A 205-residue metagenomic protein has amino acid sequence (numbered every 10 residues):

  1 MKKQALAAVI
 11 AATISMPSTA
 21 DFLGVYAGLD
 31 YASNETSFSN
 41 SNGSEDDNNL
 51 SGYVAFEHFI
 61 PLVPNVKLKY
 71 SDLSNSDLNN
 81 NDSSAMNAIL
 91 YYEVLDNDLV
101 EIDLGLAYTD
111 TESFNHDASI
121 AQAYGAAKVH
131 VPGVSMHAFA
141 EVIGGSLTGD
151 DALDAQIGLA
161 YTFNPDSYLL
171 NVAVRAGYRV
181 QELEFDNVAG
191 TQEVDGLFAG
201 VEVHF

Functional and structural regions predicted by a protein language model:
M1-G24: Cleavable N-terminal export/targeting peptides
S18-L23, F59-P64, L95-E101, P132-M136 (+1 more regions): Short loop/turn motifs that connect adjacent beta-strands in outer-membrane beta-barrel proteins
S18-N75: Short glycine/proline- and aromatic-enriched beta-strand/turn motifs that initiate or cap beta-hairpins
G24, A88, I157-L159, F163 (+1 more regions): Outer-membrane beta-barrel "beta-signal"
G24-G28, N65-K67, E101-G105, Y124 (+3 more regions): Residue-level detector of the transmembrane beta-barrel scaffold of outer-membrane proteins
L29-E35, H58, Y70-S74, V94 (+6 more regions): Transmembrane beta-strands of outer-membrane beta-barrel pores
G43-D46, L73-D82, D98, D110-A121 (+2 more regions): Solvent-exposed loop/turn segments connecting transmembrane beta-strands in outer-membrane beta-barrel proteins
R175-F205: Long hydrophobic alpha-helical segments typical of transmembrane helices together with their membrane-interfacial
